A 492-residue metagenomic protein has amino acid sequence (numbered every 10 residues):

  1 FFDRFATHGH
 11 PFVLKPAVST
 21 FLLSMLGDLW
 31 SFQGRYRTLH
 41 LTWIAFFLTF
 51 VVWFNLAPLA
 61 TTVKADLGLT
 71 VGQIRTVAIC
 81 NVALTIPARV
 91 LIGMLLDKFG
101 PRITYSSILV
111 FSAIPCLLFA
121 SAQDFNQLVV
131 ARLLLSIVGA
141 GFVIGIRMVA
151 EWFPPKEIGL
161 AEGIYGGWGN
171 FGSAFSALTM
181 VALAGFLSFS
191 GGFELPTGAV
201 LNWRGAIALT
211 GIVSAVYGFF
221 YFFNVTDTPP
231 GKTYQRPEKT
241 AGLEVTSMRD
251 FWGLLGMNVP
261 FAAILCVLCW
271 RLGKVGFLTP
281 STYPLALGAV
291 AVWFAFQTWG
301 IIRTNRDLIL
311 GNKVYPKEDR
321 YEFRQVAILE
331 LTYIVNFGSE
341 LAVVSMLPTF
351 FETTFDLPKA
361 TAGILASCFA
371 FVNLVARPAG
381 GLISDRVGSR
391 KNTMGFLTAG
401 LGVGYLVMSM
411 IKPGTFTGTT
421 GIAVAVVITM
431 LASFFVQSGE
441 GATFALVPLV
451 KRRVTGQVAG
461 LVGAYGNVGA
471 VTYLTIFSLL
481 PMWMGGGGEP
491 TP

Functional and structural regions predicted by a protein language model:
L56-A60, L254-L287, R324-S367: Extracytoplasmic gate region of multi-pass secondary transporters
G68, G100, S121-N126, V138 (+4 more regions): Helix-breaking motifs and short loop linkers at transmembrane-helix boundaries and internal kinks in secondary membrane
A88-G100, A376-S389: Helix-to-loop junctions at the C-terminal end of transmembrane segments in multipass secondary transporters
K98-L109, D385-A399: Cytoplasmic membrane-interface "Motif A"-like loop-to-helix N-cap segments of 12-TM Major Facilitator Superfamily
V110-Q123, A399-G418: C-terminal ends and interior cores of transmembrane alpha-helices in multi-pass membrane transporters/permeases
G159-G185, V462-L474: Glycine-rich segments within core transmembrane alpha-helices of 12-TM secondary carriers
G185-G211, R271-A286, S478-P492: A membrane-interface helix-boundary motif in multi-pass transporters
G211-Y234, N258-K274, V290-I309: C-terminal membrane-cytosol helix-exit motif in multi-pass small-molecule transporters
